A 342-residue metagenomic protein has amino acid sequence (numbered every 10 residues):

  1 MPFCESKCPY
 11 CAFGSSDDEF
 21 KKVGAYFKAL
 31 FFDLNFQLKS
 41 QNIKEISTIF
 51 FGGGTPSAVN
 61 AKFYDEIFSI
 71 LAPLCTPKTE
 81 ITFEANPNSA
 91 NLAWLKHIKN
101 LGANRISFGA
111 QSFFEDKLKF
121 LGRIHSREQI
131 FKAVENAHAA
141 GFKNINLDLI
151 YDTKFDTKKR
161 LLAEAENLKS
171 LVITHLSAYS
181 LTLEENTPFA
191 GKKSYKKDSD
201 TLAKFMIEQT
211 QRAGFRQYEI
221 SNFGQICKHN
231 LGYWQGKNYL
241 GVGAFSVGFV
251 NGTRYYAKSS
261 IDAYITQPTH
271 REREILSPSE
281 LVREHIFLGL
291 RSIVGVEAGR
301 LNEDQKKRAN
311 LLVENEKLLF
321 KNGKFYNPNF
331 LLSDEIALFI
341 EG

Functional and structural regions predicted by a protein language model:
P2-F13: Local cysteine-cluster metal-coordination motifs and their immediate loop/turn environment, predominantly Fe-S cluster
A12, S16-K39, S47-R300: C-terminal scaffold of the Radical SAM
N302-N315: Short amphipathic alpha-helical interaction segments
V313-G323: A short, conserved structural fragment
K324-P328: Minor-groove-contacting beta-hairpin "wing" of winged helix-turn-helix DNA-binding domains
N329-G342: Short, amphipathic alpha-helical interaction segments positioned at domain boundaries
